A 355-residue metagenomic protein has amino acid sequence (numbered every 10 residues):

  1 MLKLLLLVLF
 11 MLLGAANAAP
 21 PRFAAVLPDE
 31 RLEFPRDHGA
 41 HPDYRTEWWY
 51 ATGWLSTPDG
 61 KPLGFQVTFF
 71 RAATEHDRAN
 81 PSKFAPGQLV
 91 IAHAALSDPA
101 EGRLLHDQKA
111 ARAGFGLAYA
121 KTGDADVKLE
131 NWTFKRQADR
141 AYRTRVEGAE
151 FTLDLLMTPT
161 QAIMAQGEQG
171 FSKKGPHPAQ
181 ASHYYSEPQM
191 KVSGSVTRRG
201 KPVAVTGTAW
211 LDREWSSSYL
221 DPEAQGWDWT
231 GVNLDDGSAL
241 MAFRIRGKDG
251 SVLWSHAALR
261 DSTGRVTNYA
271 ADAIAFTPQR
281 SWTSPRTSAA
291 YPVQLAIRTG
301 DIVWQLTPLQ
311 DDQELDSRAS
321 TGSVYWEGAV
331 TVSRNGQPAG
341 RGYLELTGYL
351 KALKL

Functional and structural regions predicted by a protein language model:
K3-G14: Bacterial N-terminal signal peptides
A19-L355: Structured soluble/peripheral alpha/beta segments that form catalytic or ligand/cofactor-binding pockets
